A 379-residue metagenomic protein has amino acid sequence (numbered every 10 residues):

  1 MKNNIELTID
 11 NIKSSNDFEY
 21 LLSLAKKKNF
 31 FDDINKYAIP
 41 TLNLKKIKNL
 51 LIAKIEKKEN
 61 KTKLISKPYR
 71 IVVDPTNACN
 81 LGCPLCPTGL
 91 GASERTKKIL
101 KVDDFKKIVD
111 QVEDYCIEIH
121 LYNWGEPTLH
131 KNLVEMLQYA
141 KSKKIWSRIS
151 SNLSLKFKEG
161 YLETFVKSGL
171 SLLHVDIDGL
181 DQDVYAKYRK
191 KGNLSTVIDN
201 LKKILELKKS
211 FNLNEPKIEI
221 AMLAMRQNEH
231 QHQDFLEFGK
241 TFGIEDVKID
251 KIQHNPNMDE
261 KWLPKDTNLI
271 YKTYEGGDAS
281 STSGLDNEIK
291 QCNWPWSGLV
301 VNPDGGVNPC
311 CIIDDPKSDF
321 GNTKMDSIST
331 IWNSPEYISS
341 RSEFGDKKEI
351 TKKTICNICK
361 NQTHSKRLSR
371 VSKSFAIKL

Functional and structural regions predicted by a protein language model:
K2-K13, F18-Y20, F31, E206-L213 (+5 more regions): C-terminal accessory region of radical SAM enzymes
K2-L172, K187, S195, D199 (+2 more regions): Conserved alpha-helical substructure of the radical SAM core
R70, D74, E219, S327: Amphipathic alpha-helical recognition patches that constitute DNA-binding helices
A78, G82, Q291, I355: The −1 position to Zn-ligating cysteines in a subset of zinc-ribbon hairpins
A78-N80, G91-S93, P127, S154-K156 (+9 more regions): Short, solvent-exposed loop/turn segments at secondary-structure junctions
L100, K131, G192, Q227-H230 (+1 more regions): Residue-level signal for the nucleotide or nucleotide-sugar donor/cofactor binding architecture
D114-Y122, K141-S150, K167-G179, S195-K265 (+2 more regions): Conserved C-terminal portion of the radical SAM core fold that forms the substrate/S-adenosylmethionine-binding
N293-P295: Short, small/polar residue-rich loop motifs at catalytic or cofactor-binding pockets
